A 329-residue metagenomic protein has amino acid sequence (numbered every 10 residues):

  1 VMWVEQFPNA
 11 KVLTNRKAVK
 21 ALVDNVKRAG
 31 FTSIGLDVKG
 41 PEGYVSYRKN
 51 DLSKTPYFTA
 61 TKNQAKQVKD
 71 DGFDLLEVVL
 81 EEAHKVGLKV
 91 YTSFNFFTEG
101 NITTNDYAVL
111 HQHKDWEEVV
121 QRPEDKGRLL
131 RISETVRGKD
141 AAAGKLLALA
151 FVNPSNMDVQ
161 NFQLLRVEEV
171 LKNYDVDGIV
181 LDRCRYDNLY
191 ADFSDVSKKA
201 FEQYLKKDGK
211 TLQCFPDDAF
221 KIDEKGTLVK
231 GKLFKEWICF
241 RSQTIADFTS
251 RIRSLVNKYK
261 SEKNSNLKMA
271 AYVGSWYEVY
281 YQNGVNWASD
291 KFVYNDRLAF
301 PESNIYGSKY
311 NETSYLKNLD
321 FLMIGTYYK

Functional and structural regions predicted by a protein language model:
V1-L13, D74, E81, Y91-Y174 (+3 more regions): Active-site-adjacent "subsite" loops/lids of carbohydrate-active enzymes
V1-V4, I34-L36, V90-T92, I179-D182 (+2 more regions): Hydrophobic faces of well-ordered beta-strands that scaffold small-molecule active sites in alpha/beta enzyme cores
K11-A29, F58-K85, N161-L165, T244-S250 (+1 more regions): Aromatic- and glycine-enriched glycan-recognition loops and surfaces that form the carbohydrate-binding subsites
K17-Y44, N173-Y174, G178, N311-I324: Catalytic domains of carbohydrate-active enzymes, especially glycoside hydrolases
F31-D71: Aromatic-lined carbohydrate-binding/catalytic grooves of carbohydrate-active enzymes
S46-T59, T98-A143, R183-K225, Q282-N295: Aromatic- and acidic-residue-enriched segments that line the glycan-binding/catalytic groove of carbohydrate-active
T98-I102, D106, V180, L189 (+1 more regions): Substrate-binding cleft/loops of secretory-pathway carbohydrate-active enzymes
F162-E169, N173, G178-L181, D187-N188 (+2 more regions): Active-site neighborhood of glycoside hydrolase catalytic domains
